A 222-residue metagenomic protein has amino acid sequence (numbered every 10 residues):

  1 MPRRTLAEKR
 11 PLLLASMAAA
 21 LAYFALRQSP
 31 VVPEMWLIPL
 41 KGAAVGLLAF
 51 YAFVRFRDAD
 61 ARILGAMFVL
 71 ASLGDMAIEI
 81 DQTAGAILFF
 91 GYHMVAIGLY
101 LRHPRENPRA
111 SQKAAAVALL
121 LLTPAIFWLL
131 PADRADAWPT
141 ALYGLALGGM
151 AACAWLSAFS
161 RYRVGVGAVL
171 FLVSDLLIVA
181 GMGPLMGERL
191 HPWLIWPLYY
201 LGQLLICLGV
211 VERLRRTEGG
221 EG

Functional and structural regions predicted by a protein language model:
M1-G222: Polytopic alpha-helical membrane-helix bundles and their juxtamembrane interface segments in multi-pass membrane
